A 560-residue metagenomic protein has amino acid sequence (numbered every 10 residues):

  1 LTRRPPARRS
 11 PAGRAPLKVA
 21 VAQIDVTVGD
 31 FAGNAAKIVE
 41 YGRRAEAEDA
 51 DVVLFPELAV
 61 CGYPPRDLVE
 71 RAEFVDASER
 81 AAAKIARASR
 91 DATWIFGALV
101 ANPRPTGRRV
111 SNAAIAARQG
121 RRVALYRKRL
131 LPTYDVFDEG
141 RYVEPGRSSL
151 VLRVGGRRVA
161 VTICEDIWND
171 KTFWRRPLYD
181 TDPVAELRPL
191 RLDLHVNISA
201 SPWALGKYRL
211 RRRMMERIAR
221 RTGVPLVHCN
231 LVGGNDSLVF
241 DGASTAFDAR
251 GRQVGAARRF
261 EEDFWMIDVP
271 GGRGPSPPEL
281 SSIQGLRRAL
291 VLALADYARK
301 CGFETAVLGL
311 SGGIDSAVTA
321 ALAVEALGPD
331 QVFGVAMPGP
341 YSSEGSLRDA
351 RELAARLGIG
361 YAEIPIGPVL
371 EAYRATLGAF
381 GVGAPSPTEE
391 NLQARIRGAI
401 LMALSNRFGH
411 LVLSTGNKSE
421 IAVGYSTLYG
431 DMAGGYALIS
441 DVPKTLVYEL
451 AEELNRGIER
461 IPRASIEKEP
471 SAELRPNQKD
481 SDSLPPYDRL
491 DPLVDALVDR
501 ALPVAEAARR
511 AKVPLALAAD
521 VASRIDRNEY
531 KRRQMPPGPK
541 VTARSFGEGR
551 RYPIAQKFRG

Functional and structural regions predicted by a protein language model:
L1-G309, E325-A326, A336, Y361: Enzyme catalytic cores with a strong preference for nitrogen-chemistry domains
G223-V224, A249, G274-G312, S316-G560: ATP/NTP-dependent adenylation/nucleotidyl-transfer catalytic domains that generate, transfer, or process NMP-activated
